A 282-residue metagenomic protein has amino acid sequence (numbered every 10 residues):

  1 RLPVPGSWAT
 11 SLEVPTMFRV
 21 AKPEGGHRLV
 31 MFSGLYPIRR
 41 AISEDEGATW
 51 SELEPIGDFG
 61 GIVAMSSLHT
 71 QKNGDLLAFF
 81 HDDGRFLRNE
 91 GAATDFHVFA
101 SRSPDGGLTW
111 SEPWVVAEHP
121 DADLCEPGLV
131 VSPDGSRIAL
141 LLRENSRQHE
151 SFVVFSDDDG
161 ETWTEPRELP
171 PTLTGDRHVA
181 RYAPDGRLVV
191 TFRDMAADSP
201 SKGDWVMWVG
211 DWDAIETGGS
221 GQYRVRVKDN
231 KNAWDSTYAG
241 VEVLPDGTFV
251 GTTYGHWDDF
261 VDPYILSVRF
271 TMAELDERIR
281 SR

Functional and structural regions predicted by a protein language model:
R1-R282: Asp-box/BNR beta-propeller blade signature and adjacent active/binding-site loops in extracellular glycan-interacting
